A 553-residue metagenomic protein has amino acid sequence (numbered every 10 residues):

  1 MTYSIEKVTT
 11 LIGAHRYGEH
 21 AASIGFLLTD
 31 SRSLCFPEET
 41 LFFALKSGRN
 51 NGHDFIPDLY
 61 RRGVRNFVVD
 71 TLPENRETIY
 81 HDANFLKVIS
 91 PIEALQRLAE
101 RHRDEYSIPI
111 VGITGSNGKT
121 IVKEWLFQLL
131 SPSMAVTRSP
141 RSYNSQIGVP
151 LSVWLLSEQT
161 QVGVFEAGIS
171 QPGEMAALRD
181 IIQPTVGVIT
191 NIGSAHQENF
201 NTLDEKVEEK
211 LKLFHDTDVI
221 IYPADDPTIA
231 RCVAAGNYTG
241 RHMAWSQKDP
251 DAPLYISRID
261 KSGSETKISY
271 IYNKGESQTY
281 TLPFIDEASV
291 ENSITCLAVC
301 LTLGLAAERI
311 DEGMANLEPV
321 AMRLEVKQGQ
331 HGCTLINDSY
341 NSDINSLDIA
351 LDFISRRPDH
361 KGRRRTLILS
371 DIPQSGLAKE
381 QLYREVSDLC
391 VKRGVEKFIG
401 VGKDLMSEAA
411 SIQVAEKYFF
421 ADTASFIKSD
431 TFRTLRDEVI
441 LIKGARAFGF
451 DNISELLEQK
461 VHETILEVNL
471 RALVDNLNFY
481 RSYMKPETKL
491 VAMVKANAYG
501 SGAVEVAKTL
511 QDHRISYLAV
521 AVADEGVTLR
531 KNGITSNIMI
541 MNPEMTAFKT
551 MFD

Functional and structural regions predicted by a protein language model:
M1-R97, Y255-R258, S355-D359, R364 (+4 more regions): N-terminal leader/targeting and accessory segments in enzymes
V8, T40, L59, L98 (+15 more regions): Residue-level signal for inorganic ion chemistry
L11, P37, N75-I79, V186-T334 (+5 more regions): Acidic, Mg2+-coordinating active-site environments of NTP-dependent enzymes
I56, Y60-R61, R179-D180, V391 (+3 more regions): Non-catalytic positions within long, well-ordered alpha-helices that form the structural scaffold/packing of enzyme
E93-A224, A230-R241, R433, L456-V461: Phosphate-binding loop of NTP-binding sites
I113, K119, A321-E325, L347 (+5 more regions): ATP-dependent carboxylate/acyl-activation modules
L203-E209, L351, K379-L389, V504-K508: Charged helix-capping and loop-helix junction motifs
I465-E467, V474, T488-D553: Active-site-proximal beta-alpha core segment in soluble small-molecule metabolic enzymes
